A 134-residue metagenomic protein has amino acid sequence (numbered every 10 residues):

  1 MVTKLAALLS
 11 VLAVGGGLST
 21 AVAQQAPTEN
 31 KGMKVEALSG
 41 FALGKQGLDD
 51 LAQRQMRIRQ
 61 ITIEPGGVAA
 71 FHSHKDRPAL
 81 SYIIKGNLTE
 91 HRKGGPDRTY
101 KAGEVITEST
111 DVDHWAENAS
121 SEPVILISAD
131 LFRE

Functional and structural regions predicted by a protein language model:
V2-L5, V11-R57, H91, T99 (+1 more regions): A short, N-terminal "cap"/entry segment at the start of jelly-roll beta-barrel domains of the cupin/DSBH fold
L51, K75, Y82, T99 (+1 more regions): Extracellular/periplasmic catalytic domains that process cell-envelope and extracellular macromolecules
L51-R54, G67-A79: A short beta-loop-beta micro-motif enriched in histidine and acidic residues
I63, G94-D111: Short acidic-glycine-tyrosine-enriched beta hairpin
A69-H74, R92, E117-A119: Short histidine-centered beta-strand/loop micro-motifs that create catalytic or ligand/metal-coordination sites
D76-G94, E104: Glycine- and acidic-residue-biased ligand/ion/polar-headgroup-sensing regions
D111-E134: Ligand-binding loop in jelly-roll beta-barrel domains
